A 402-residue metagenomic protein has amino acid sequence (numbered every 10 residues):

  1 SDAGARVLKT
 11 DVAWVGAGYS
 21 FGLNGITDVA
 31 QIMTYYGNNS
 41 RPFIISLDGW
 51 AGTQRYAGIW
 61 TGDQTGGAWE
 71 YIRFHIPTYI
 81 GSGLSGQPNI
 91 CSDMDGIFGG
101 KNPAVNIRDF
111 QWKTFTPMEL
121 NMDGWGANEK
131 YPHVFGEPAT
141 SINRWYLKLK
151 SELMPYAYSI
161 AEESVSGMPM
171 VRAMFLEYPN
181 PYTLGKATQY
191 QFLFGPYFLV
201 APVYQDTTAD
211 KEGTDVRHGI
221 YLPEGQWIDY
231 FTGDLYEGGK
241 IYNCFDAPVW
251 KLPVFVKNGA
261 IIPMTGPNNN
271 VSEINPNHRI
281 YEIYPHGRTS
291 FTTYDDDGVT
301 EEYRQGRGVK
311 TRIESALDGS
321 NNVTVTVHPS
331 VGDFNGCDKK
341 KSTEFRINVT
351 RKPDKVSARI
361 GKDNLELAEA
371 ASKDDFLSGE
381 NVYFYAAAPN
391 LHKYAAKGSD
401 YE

Functional and structural regions predicted by a protein language model:
S1-L252, V256-K257: Catalytic-domain carbohydrate-binding cleft regions of carbohydrate-active enzymes
V7, G52-T53, N106, Q111 (+8 more regions): Intrinsically disordered, low-complexity sequence elements enriched in Ser/Thr/Gly/Pro
V203, T232-G233, S330, R359-G361 (+1 more regions): Surface loops and adjacent helix of pleckstrin homology
V256-N364, S378-E402: Accessory, solvent-exposed terminal regions and/or long lumenal/extracellular loops of proteins
N364-F376: Solvent-exposed serine/threonine-rich low-complexity stretches and specific carbohydrate-binding patches
